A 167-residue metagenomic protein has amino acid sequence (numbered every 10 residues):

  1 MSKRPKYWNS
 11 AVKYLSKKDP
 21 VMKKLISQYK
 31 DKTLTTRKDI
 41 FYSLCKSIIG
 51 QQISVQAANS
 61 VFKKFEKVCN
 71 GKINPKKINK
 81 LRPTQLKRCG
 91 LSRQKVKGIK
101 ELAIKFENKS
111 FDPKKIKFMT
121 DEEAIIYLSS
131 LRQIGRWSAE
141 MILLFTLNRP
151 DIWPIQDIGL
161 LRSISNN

Functional and structural regions predicted by a protein language model:
M1-R37: Intrinsically disordered, low-complexity, charged terminal extensions of DNA damage-control enzymes
S2-P5, K38-F41, K76-N79, K117-T120 (+1 more regions): Short acidic alpha-helix initiation/capping motifs at coil-to-helix transition points, especially at protein N-termini
K13, K46, K63, K100-I104 (+2 more regions): Generic alpha-helical structural context detector
V21, L25, S54, A58-S130: Alpha-helical ds-nucleic-acid-binding substructure associated with the helix-hairpin-helix region of base-excision DNA
R37-Q52: Alpha-helical scaffold segments that form or flank carboxylate-/histidine-based iron centers
I40, G98, G159: Charged catalytic carboxylate motif
T120-N166: Catalytic DNA-binding helix-loop module of base-excision-repair DNA glycosylases/AP lyases
